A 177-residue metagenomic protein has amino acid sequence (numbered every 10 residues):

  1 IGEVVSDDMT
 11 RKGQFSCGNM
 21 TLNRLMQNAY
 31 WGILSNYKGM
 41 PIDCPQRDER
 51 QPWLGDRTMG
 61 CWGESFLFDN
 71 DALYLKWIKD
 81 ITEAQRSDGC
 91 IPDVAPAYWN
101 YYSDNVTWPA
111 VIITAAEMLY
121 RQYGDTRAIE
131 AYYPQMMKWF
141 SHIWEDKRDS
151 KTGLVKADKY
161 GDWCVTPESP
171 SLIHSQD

Functional and structural regions predicted by a protein language model:
I1-R24: Extended acidic/polar, glycine-enriched regions that form or flank non-catalytic beta-rich accessory modules
S16-G32, G39-C44, R57: Activation corresponds to long, low-complexity, non-globular regions
T21-R24, N28, M59, L73-K76 (+4 more regions): Extracytoplasmic/secreted proteins, especially bacterial periplasmic and envelope-associated proteins
Y30-P41, D71-P92, Y132-T152: Long, well-ordered core segments of solenoidal/helical folds
M40-C44, D88-I112, R121, T126 (+1 more regions): The feature captures the catalytic groove of carbohydrate-active enzymes
R47-F68, E145, D149-L154: Extended ligand-binding clefts on enzyme/binding-domain cores
D48-T58, D69, S103-V111, A131 (+1 more regions): Aromatic- and histidine-enriched alpha-helix N-cap/loop-to-helix transition segments that scaffold the rims
D56-A84, A116-Y123: Alpha-helical support elements that line or immediately flank enzyme active sites and cofactor-binding pockets
